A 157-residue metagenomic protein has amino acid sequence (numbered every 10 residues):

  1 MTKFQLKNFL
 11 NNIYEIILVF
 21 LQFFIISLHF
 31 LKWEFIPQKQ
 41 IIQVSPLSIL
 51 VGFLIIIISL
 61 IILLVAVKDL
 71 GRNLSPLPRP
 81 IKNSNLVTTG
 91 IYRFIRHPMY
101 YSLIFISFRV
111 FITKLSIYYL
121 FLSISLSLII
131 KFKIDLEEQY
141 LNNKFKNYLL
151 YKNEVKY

Functional and structural regions predicted by a protein language model:
M1-T88, F105-Y157: Membrane-anchoring alpha-helices and their flanking helix-loop junctions
T89, R93-S102: Histidine-centered phosphotransfer motif of kinases
